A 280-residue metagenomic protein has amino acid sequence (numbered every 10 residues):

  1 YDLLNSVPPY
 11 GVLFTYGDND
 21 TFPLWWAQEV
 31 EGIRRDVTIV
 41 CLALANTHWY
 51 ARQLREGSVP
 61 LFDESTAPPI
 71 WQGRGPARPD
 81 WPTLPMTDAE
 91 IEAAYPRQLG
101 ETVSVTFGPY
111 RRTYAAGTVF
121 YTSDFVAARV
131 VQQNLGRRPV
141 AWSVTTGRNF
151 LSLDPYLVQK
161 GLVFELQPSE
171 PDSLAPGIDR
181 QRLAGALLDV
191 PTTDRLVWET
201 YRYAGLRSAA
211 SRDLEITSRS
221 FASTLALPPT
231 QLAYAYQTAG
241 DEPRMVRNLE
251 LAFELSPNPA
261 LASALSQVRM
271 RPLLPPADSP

Functional and structural regions predicted by a protein language model:
Y1-Y10, W26-P280: ER/secretory pathway lumenal C-terminal domains and tails of membrane proteins involved in glycoprotein biogenesis
